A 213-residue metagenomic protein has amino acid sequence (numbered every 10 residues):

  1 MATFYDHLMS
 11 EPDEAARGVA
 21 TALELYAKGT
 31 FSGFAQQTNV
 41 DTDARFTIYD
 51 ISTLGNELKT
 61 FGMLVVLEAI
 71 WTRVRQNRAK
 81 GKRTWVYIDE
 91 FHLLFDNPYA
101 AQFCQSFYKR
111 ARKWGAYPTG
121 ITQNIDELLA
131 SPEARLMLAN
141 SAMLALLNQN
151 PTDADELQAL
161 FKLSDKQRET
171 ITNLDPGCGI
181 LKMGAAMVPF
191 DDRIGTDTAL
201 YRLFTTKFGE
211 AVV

Functional and structural regions predicted by a protein language model:
M1-A116, L129-P132, T170, L174 (+1 more regions): P-loop NTPase motor domains
M1-M9, D191, G195-V213: Charge-patterned, long linear interaction tracts outside catalytic cores
N56, V188, A199: Short, acidic Gly/Pro/Ser/Thr-rich loop/turn segments
F61-L64, A159-F161, T172, I194-T196 (+1 more regions): Surface-exposed beta-strand edges and their flanking turn/coil or helix-capping segments
K82-Y87, H92-Q102, T119, R135 (+5 more regions): Accessory regions of macromolecular translocation/handling assemblies
Q105-G195: Conserved ATP-driven motor cores of ASCE-family P-loop NTPases powering translocation/secretion/packaging/pilus
